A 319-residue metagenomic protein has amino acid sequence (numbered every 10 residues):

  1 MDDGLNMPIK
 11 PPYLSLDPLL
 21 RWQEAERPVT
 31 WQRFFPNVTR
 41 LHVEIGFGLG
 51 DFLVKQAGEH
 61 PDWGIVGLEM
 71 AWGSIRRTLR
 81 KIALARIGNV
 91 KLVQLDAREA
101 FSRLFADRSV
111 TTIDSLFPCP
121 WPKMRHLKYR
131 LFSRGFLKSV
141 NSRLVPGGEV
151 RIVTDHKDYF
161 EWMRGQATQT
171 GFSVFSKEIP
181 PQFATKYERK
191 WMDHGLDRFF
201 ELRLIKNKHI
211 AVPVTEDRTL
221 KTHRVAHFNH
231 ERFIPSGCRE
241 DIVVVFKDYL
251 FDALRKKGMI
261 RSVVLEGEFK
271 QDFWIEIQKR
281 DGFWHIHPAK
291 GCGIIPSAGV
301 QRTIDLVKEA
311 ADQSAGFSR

Functional and structural regions predicted by a protein language model:
M1-L41, D51-G58: S-adenosyl-L-methionine
V43-I45, L68: Conserved beta-strand/loop positions that form the S-adenosyl-L-methionine
G46-G50: Class I SAM-dependent methyltransferase "Motif I" SAM/SAH-binding loop
A71: Conserved SAM/SAH-binding beta-strand->alpha-helix loop
R80-D107: S-adenosyl-L-methionine
F132-P146: A short glycine-rich, Lys/Arg-flanked "PGG" loop and its adjoining helix->strand segment in the class I
P146-T154: Conserved beta-strand signature within the Rossmann-like core of class I S-adenosyl-L-methionine
Y159-S297: Class I S-adenosyl-L-methionine
